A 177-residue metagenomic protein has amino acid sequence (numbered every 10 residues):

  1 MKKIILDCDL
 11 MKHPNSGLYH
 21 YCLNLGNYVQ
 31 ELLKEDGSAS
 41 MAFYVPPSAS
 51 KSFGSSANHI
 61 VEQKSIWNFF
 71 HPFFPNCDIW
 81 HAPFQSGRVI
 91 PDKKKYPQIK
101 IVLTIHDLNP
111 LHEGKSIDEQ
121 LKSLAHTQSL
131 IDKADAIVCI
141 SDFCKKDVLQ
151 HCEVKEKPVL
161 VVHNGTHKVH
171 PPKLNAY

Functional and structural regions predicted by a protein language model:
M1-Y177: Carbohydrate transferase catalytic cores enriched for Leloir-type hexosyltransferases
